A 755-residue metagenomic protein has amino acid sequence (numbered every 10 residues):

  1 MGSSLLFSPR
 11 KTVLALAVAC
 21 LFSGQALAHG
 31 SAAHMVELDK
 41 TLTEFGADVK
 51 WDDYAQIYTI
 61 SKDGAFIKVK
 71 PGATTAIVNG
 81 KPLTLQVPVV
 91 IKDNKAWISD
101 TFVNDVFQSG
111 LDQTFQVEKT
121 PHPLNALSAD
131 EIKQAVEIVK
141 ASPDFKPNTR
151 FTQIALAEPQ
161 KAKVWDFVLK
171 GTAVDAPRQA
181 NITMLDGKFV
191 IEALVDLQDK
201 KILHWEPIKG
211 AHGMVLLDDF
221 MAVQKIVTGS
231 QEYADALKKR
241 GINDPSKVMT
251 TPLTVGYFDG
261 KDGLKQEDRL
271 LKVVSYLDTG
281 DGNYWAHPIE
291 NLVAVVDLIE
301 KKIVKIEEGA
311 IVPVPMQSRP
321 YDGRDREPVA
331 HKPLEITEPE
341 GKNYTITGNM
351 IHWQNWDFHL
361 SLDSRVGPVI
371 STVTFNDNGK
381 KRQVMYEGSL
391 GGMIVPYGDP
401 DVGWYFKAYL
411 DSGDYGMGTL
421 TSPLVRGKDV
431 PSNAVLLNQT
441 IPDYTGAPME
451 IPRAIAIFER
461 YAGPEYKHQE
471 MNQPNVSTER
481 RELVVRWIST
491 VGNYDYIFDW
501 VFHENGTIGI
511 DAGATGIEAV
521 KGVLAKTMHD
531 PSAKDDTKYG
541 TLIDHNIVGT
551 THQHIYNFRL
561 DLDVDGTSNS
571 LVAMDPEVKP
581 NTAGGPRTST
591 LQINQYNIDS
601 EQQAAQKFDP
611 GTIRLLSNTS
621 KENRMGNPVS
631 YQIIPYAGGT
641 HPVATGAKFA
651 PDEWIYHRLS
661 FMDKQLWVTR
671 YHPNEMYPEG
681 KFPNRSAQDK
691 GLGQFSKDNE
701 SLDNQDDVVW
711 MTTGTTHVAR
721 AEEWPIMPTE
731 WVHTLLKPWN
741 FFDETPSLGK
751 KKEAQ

Functional and structural regions predicted by a protein language model:
L6-K11, A15, A19, Q25-T120: Primary recognition of N-terminal secretory signal peptides and signal-anchoring hydrophobic helices
S31, I91-D93, D175, Q266 (+3 more regions): Surface-exposed coil/turn segments at beta-strand junctions on protein surfaces, enriched
L38-T41, W97-I98, V103, A135-V139 (+4 more regions): Short, structured motif recognition centered on aromatic/hydrophobic residues
V49-Y54, I67-I77, G110-E118, K146-P147 (+4 more regions): Extended intrinsically disordered, low-complexity coil regions enriched in Ser, Thr, Gly, Ala and often Pro
T84-D112, L264-R319: Extended, hydrophobic interaction surfaces within ordered domains
P123-V168, L216-G260: Short, non-transmembrane alpha-helical segments in secretory-pathway proteins
K146-Q198, D244-D297, Q354, V485: Exposed beta-strand-loop-beta-strand "reactive/processing" segments of non-cytosolic proteins
L197-I202, E206-V215, K238, D278-P368 (+4 more regions): Extended effector regions of multi-domain proteins
